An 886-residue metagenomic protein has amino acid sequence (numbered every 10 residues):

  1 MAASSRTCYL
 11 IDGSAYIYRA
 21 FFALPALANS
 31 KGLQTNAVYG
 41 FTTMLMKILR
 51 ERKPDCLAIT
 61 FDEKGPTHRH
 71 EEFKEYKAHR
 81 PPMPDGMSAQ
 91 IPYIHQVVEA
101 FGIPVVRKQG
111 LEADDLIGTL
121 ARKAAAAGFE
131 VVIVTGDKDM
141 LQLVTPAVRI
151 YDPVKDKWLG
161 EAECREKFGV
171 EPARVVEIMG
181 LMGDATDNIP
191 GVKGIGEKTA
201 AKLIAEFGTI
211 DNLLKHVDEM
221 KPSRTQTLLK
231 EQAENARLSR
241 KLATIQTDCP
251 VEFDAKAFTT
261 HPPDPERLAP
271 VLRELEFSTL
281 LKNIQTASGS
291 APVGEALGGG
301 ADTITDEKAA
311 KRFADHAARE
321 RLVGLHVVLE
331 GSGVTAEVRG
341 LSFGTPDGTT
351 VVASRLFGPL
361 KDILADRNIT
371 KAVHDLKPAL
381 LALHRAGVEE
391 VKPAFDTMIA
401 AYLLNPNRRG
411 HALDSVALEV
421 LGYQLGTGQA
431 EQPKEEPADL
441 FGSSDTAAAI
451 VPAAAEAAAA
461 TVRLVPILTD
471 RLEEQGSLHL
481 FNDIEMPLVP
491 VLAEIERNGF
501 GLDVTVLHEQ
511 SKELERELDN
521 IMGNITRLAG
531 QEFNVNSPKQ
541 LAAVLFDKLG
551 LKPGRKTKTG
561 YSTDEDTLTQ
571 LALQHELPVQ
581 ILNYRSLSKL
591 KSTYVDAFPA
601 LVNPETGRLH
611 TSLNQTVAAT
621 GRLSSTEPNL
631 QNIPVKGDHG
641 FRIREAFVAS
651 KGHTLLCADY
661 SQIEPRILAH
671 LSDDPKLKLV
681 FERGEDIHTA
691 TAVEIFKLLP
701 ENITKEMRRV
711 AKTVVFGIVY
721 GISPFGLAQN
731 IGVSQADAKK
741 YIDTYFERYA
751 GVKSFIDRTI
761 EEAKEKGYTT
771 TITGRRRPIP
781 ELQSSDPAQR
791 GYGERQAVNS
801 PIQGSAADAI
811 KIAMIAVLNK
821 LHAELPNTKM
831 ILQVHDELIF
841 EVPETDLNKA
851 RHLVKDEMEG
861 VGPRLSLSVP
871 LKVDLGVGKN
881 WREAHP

Functional and structural regions predicted by a protein language model:
A2-S5, L27-A28, A78-V251: Extended two-metal-dependent nuclease catalytic cores across DNA- and RNA-processing enzymes
A3-Y9, G13-A58, K74-E75, H79-G86 (+4 more regions): Conserved RNase H-like, two-metal-ion catalytic cores of nucleic-acid enzymes
K108, I133, N534-N536, K829-V834: Short beta-strand
W158-M179, A185-T186, G298-G300, A336-E474 (+2 more regions): Active-site-proximal helix-loop-helix substrate-binding element of RNase H-like nuclease domains
L228-R355, R408, E435-K636, V648 (+9 more regions): Conserved "right-hand" nucleotidyltransferase catalytic core of DNA-directed polymerases
P437-D439, S443, E494-R497, N603-T606 (+6 more regions): Conserved catalytic core of nucleic-acid polymerases
S537, T845-H852: Short, conserved charged micro-motifs
R748-A750, D856-R864: A common structural junction motif
